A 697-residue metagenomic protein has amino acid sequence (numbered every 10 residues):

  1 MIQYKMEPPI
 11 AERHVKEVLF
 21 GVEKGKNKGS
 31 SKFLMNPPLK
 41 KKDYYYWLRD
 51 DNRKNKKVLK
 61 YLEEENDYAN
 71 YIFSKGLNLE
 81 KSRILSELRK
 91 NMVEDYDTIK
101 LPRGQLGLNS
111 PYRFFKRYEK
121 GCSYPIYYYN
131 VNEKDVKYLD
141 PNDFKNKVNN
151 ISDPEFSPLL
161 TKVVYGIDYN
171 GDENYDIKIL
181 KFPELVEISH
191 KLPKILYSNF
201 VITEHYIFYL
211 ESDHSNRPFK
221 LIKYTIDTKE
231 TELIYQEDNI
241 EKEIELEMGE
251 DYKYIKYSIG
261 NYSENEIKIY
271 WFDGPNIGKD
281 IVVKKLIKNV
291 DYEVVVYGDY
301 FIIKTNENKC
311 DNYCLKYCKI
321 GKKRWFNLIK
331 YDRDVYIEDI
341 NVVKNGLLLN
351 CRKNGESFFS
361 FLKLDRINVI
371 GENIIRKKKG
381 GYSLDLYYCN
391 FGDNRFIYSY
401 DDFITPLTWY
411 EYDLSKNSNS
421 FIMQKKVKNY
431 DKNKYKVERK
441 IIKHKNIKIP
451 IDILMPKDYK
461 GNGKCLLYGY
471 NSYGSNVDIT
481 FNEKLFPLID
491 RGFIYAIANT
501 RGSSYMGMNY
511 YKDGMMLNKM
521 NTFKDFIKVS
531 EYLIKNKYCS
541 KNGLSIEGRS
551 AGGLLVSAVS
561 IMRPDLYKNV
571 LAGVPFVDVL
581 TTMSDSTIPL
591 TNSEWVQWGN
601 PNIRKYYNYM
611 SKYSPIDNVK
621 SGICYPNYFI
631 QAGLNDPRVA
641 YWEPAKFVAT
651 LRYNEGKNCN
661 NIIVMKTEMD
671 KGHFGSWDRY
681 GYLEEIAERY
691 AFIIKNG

Functional and structural regions predicted by a protein language model:
M1-N373, K378-K379, N390-R395, D401-T405 (+6 more regions): Beta-propeller folds
Y118, N306, D401, Y468-Y473 (+2 more regions): Glycine-rich His-Gly loop
N142-P154, I167, G171, L414-K416 (+6 more regions): Cap/lid segment of the alpha/beta-hydrolase catalytic domain
N170-D172, F182-L185, D273-I277, N308-C310 (+10 more regions): Secondary-structure transition/capping motifs at alpha-helix termini and the adjoining loop/turn into the next element
E211, E245-L246, Y257-S258, Y270 (+13 more regions): Hydrophobic alpha-helical scaffolding
Y252, E264, D291, G298 (+20 more regions): Active-site lining segments that contact anionic ligands and/or coordinate catalytic metals
K304, N350, S399, L454 (+3 more regions): Short hydrophobic segments within beta-strands
I497-G697: Active-site-proximal cap/loop segments of hydrolase catalytic domains
